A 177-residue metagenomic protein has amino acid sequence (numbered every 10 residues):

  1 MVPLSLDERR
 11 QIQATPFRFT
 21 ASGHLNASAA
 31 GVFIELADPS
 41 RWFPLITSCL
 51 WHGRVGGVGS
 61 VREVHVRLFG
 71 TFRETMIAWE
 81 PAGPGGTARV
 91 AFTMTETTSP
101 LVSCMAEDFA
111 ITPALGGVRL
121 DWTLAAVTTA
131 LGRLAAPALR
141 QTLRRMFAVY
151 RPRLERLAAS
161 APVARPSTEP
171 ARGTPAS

Functional and structural regions predicted by a protein language model:
M1-R54, P175-S177: Hydrophobic ligand-binding cavity/cleft-lining segments
V2, T98, R119, A125-S177: A conserved amphipathic terminal alpha-helix motif
D7-Q11, R62-E63, T95-T98: Short, P/G- and charge-enriched loop/turn segments at secondary-structure junctions
H24, A37, G57, T75-A78 (+6 more regions): Hydrophobic small-molecule pocket/channel-lining residues, especially in calycin-type beta-barrels
V32-P39, R62, M76, F92 (+3 more regions): Hydrophobic pocket/interface hotspot
P44-L45, G53, R67-R119, A125 (+1 more regions): Hydrophobic-ligand binding "helix-grip"
G56-R62: Short coil-to-beta transition motif at edge beta-strands of beta-rich domains
